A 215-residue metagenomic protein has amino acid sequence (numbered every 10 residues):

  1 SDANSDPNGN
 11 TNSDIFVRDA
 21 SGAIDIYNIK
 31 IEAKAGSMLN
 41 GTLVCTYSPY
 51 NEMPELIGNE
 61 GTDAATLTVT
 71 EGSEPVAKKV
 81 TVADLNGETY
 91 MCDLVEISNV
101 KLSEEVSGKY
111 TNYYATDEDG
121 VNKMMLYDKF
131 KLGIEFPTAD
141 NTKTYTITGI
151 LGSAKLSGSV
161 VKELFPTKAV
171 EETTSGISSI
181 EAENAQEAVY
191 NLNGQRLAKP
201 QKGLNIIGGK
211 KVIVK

Functional and structural regions predicted by a protein language model:
S1-T174: OB-fold single-stranded nucleic acid-binding module
D14, N112, Q186-A188, L204: Conserved beta-strand and immediately adjacent loop positions that scaffold enzyme active sites
R18, T116, S178, Y190 (+1 more regions): Residue-level detector of conserved, well-ordered beta-strand and adjacent loop positions that form binding/recognition
I97, E118, L192, I207-G208: Structural motif
A169-N193: Residue-level detector of functionally pivotal "anchor" positions at catalytic/ligand-binding pockets or at interdomain
L204-K215: C-terminal tail/sorting-segment detector
